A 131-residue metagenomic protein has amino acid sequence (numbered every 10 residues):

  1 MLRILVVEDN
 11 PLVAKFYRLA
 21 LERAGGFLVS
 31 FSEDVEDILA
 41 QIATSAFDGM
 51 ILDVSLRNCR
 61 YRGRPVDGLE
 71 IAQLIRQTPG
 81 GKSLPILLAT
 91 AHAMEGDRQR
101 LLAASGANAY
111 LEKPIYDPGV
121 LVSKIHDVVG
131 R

Functional and structural regions predicted by a protein language model:
E8: Conserved acidic carboxylate
P11-S30, V35-E36: Two-component/phosphorelay signaling modules centered on CheY-like receiver
F31-C59: Acidic, metal-coordinating helix/loop segments flanking the phosphotransfer/catalytic sites of two-component signaling
A43-S45, L74-S83, A104-S105: Conserved phosphotransfer cores of two-component systems
L52-I75: Conserved phosphotransfer microenvironments
R62-V66, E70, K82, A93-L111 (+1 more regions): Alpha4 helix (beta4-alpha4-beta5 surface) of REC/receiver domains from two-component response regulators
A89-T90: Hydrophobic/aromatic residues positioned on beta-strands within the core alpha/beta folds
P114-I125: C-terminal output helix
